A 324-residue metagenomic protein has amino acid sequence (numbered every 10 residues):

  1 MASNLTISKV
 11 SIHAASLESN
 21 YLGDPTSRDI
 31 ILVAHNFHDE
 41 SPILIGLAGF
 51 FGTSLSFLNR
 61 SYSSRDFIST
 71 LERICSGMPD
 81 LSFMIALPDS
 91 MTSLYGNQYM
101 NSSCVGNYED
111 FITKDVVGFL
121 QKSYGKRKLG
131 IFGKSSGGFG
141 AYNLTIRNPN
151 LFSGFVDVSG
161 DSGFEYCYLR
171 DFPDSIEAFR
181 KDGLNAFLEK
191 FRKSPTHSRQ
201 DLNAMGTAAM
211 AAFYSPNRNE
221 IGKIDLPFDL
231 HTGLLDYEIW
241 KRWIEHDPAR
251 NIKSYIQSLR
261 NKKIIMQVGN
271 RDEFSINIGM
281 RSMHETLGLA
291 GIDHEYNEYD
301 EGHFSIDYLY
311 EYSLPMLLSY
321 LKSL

Functional and structural regions predicted by a protein language model:
M1-L324: Non-catalytic cap/lid and distal C-terminal segments of serine-dependent acyl enzymes
